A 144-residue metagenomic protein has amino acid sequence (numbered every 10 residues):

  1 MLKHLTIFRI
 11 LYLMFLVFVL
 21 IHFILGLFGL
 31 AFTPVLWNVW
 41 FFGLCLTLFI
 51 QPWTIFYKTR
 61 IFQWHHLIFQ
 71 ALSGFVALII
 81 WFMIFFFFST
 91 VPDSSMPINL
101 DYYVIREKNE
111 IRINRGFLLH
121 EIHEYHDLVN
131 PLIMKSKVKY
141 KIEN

Functional and structural regions predicted by a protein language model:
M1-T6, A31-T33, I55-F69: Membrane-interface helix-boundary motifs at transmembrane edges
L2, R106-K108, R112-N144: Extracytosolic and intramembrane catalytic regions of membrane-associated proteins in envelope/secretory systems
R9-K58: Membrane-embedded alpha-helical segments of integral membrane proteins
Y12, Y57, Y102-Y103, Y125 (+1 more regions): Sequence-level detector for tyrosine residue identity
I55, L67, G74, Y125-L128: Short amphipathic alpha-helical "recognition" segments used for binding
F62-P92: Internal/C-terminal transmembrane anchor helices
F86-I111: Alpha-helical transmembrane signal-anchor/signal-peptide segments
